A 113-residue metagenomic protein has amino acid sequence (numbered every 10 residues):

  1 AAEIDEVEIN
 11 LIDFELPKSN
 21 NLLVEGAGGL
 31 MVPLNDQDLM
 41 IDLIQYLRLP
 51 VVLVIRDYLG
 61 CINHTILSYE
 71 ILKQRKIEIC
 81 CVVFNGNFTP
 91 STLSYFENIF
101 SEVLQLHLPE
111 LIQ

Functional and structural regions predicted by a protein language model:
A1-D38, Q45, D57-I66, E70 (+2 more regions): ATP-dependent carboxylate-amine ligase catalytic core
I41-D42, S94: Active-site phosphate/pyrophosphate- and oxyanion-stabilizing loops and adjacent acidic/basic residues in soluble
V52-R56, V83-F84: Conserved beta-strand segments of the P-loop GTPase G domain that flank and frequently precede/overlap
E70-Q113: C-terminal lobe/tail of nucleotide-utilizing enzymes
